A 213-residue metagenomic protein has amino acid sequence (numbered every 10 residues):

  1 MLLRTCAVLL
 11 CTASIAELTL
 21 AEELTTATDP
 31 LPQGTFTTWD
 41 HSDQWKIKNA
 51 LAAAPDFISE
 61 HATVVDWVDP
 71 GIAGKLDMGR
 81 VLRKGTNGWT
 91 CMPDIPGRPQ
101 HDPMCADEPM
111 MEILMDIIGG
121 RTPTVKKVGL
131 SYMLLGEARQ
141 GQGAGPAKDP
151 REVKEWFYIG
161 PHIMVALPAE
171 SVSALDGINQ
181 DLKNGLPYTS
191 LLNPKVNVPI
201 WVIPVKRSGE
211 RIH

Functional and structural regions predicted by a protein language model:
M1-L2: N-terminal secretory signal peptides that target proteins for export/translocation
T5-E17: Bacterial N-terminal signal peptides
E17-E23: Signal peptide processing junction and immediate N-terminal pro/mature segment of secreted/exported proteins
E23-H213: Primary mode marks residue(s) on the alpha4-beta5-alpha5 output face of response regulator receiver
